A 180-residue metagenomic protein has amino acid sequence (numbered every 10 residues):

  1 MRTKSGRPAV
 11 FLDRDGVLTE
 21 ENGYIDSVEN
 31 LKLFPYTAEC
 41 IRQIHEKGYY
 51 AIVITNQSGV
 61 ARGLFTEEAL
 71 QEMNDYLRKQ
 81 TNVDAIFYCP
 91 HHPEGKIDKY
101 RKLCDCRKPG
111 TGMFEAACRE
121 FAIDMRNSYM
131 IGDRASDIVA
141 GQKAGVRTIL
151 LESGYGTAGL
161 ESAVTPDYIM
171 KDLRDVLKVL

Functional and structural regions predicted by a protein language model:
M1-Y50: Active-site neighborhood of HAD-like aspartate-dependent phosphohydrolases
R2-S5, E68-A85, E94-M130, R134-L180: Asp-based, Mg2+/Mn2+-dependent phosphohydrolase catalytic module
F11-D13, I54, I131, M170: Generic enzyme active-site microenvironment
L18-P35, V60-A69, R78-T81, G95-D105: Metal-dependent phosphoesterase signature
T19-N22, I52-S58, G132: Short beta-strands and strand-loop turn motifs
T37, I41-N74, V83-H92, G141: Substrate-recognition element of Asp-dependent hydrolases with the DxDx(T/V) motif
